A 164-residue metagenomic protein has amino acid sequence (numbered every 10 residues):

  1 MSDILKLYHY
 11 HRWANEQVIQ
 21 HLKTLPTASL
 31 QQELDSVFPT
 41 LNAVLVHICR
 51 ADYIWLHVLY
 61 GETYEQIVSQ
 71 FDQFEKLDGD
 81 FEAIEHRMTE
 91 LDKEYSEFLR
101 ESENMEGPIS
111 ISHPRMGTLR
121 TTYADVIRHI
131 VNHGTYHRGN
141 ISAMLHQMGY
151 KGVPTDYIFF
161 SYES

Functional and structural regions predicted by a protein language model:
M1-D3: Absolute protein N-terminus
L5-F71, R115-S164: Short, contiguous alpha-helical
Y64-M105: Helix-adjacent hinge/juxtasegments
E90-R128: A mid-sequence interfacial segment
